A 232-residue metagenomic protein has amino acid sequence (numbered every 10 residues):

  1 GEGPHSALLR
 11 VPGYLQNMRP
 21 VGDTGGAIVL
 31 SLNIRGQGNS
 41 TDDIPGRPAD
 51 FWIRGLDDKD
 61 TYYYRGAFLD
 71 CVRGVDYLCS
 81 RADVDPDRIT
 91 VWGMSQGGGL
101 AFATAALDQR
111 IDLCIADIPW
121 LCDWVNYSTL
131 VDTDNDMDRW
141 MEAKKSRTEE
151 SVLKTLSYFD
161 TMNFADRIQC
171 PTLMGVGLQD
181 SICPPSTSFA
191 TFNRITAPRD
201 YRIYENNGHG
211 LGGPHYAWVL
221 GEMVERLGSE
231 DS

Functional and structural regions predicted by a protein language model:
P4-G13: Short beta-strand element of the alpha/beta-hydrolase
R19-G22, A27-L69, N126, T133: Cap/lid segment of the alpha/beta-hydrolase catalytic domain
I53-S95: Gly/Ser-rich "nucleophile elbow"/oxyanion-hole loop immediately N-terminal to the catalytic nucleophile in hydrolases
A103-T148, I203, L211: Hydrolase active-site cap/lid region
I168, M174-V176, D180: Short beta-strand/loop motif that positions the catalytic acidic residue of the alpha/beta-hydrolase fold
C170, P184-N193: Short alpha-helix in the alpha/beta-hydrolase fold that links the catalytic acid
L178-C183, G210: Acidic catalytic loop of the alpha/beta-hydrolase fold
I203-V219: Histidine-bearing beta->alpha loop at or near hydrolase active sites
